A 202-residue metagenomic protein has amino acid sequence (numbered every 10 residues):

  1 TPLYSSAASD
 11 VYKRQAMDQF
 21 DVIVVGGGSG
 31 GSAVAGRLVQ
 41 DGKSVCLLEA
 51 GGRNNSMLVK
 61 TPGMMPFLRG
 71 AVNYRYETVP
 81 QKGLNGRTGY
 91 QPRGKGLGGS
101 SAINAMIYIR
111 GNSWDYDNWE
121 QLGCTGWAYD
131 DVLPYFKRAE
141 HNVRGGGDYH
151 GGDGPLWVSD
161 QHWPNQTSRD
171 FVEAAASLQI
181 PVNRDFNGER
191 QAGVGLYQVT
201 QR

Functional and structural regions predicted by a protein language model:
T1-Q15: Single conserved hydrophobic/aromatic residue that forms the stacking wall/gate of nucleotide- or nucleobase-binding
V11, S32, N165: Loop/helix-junction capping segments adjacent to catalytic residues or to phosphate/diphosphate-binding pockets
R14-R138: N-terminal glycine-rich phosphate/pyrophosphate-binding loop and immediately adjacent elements
Q121-R202: Conserved redox-cofactor binding core of oxidoreductases
